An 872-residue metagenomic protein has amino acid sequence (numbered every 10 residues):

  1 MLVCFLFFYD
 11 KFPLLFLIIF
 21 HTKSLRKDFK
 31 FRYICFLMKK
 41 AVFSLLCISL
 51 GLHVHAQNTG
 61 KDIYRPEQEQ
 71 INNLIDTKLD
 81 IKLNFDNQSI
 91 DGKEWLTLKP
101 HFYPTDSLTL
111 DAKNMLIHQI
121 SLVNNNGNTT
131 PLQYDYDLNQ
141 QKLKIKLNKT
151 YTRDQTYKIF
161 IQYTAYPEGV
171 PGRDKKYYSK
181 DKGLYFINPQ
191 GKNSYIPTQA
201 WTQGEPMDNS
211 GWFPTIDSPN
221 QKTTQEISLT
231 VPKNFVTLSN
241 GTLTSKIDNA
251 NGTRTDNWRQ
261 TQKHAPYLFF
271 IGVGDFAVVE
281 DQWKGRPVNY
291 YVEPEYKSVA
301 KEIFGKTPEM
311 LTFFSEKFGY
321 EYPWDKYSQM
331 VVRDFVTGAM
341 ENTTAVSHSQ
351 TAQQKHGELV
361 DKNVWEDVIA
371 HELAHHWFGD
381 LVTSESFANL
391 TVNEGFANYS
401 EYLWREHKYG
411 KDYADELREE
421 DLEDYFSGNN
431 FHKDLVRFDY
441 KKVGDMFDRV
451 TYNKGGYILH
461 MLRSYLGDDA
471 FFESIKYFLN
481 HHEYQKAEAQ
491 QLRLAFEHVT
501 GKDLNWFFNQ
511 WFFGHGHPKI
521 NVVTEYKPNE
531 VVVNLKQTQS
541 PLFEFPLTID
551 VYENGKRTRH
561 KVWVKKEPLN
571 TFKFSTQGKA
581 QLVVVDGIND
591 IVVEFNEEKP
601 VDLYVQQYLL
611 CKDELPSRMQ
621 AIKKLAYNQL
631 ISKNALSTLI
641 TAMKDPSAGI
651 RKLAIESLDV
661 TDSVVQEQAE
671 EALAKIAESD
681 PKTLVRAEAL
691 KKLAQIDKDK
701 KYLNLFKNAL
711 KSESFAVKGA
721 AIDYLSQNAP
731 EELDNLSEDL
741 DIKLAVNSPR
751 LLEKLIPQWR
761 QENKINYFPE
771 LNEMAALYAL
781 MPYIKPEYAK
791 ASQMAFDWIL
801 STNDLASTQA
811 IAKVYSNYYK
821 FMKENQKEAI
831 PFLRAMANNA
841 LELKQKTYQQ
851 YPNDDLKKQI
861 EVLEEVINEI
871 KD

Functional and structural regions predicted by a protein language model:
M1-G60: Bacterial Sec-dependent N-terminal signal peptides
M38, V54-A56, E69, I117 (+3 more regions): Hydrophobic alpha-helical and helix-loop surface patches within well-folded domains that function as non-catalytic
A56-P323, R449, S464-L466, H482: Acidic/His-enriched low-complexity segments
G169-L184, L238-G241, L268-F270, A339-N342 (+5 more regions): Short, solvent-exposed loop/turn and secondary-structure capping segments
V231, K246, A374, H482-E671 (+3 more regions): Non-catalytic accessory/interaction domains
I591-V593, R618-L630, T641, R651-V664 (+8 more regions): Structural detector for internal amphipathic alpha-helices that build alpha-solenoid repeat scaffolds
E598-Q607, I631-M643, S663-A677, K698-L710 (+5 more regions): Amphipathic alpha-helical scaffolding segments comprising HEAT/armadillo-like alpha-solenoid repeats
L610-D613, M643-G649, E678-L684, L710-A716 (+6 more regions): Short coil turns that connect the paired helices of HEAT/ARM alpha-solenoid repeats
